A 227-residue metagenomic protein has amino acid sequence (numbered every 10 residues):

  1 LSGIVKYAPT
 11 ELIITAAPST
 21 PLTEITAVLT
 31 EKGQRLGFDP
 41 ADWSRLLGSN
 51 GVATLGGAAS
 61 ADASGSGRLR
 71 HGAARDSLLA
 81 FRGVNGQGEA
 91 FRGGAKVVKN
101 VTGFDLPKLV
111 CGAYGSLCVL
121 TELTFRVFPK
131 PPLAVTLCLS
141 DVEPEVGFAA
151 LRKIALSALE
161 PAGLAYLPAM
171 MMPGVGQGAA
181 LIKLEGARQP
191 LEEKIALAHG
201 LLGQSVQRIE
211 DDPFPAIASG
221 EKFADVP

Functional and structural regions predicted by a protein language model:
L1-P227: Noncatalytic alpha-helical scaffold of FAD-dependent oxidoreductases
